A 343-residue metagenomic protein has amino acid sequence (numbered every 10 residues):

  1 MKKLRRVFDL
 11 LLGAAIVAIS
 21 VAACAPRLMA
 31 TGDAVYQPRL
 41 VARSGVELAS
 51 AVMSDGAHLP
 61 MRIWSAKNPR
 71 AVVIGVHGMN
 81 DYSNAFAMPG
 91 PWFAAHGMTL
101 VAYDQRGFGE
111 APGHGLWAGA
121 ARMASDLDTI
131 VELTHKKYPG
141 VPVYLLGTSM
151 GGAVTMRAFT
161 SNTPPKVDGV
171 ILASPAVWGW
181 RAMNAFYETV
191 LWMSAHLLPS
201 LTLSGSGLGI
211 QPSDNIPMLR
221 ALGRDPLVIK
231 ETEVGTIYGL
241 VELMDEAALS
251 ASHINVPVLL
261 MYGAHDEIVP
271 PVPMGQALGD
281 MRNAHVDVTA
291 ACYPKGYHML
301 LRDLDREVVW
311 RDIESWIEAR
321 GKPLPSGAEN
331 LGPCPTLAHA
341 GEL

Functional and structural regions predicted by a protein language model:
L4-V7, A15-M53, A57-I63, C334-L343: An N-terminal hydrophobic leader/cap segment in hydrolases
R70, H77-D81: Active-site glycine-rich loops that stabilize anionic/oxyanionic intermediates across multiple enzyme folds
N80-S83, G109-Y138, P142: Catalytic nucleophile-loop/oxyanion-hole region of alpha/beta-hydrolase and closely related hydrolase-like folds
G90-H114: Conserved alpha/beta-hydrolase
T148-E233: Alpha/beta-hydrolase-fold enzymes
I254, L260-Y262, D266: Short beta-strand/loop motif that positions the catalytic acidic residue of the alpha/beta-hydrolase fold
H265-V269, M299: Acidic catalytic loop of the alpha/beta-hydrolase fold
D287, P294-L343: Catalytic active-site module of serine/aspartate enzymes centered on a nucleophile-bearing elbow/loop
